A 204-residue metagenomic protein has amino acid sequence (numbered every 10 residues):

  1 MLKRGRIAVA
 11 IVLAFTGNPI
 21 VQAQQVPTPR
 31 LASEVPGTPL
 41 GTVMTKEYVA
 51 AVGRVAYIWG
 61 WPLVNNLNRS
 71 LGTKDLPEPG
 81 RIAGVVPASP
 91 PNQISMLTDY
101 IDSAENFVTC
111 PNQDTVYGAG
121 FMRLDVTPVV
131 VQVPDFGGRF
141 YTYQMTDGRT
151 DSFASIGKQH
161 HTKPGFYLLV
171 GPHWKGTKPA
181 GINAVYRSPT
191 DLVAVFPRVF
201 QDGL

Functional and structural regions predicted by a protein language model:
M1-V9: Bacterial N-terminal signal peptides that target proteins for export
A8-N18: Bacterial N-terminal signal peptides
Q24-L204: A compositional/structural signature for long, glycine/proline-rich flexible linkers and loops on extracytoplasmic
